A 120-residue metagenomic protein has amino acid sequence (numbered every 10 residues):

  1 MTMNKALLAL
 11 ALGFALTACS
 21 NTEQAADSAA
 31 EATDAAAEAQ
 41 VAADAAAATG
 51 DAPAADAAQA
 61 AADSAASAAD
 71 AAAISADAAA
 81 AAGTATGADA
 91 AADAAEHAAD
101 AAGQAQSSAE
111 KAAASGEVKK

Functional and structural regions predicted by a protein language model:
M1-L7: Bacterial N-terminal signal peptides that target proteins for export
L8-G13: Sec-dependent N-terminal signal peptides
L16-A18: C-terminal motif of bacterial Sec signal peptides marking the signal peptidase cleavage site
T22-K120: Low-complexity, Pro/Thr/Ser/Glu-rich flexible segments characteristic of extracytoplasmic/periplasmic regions
